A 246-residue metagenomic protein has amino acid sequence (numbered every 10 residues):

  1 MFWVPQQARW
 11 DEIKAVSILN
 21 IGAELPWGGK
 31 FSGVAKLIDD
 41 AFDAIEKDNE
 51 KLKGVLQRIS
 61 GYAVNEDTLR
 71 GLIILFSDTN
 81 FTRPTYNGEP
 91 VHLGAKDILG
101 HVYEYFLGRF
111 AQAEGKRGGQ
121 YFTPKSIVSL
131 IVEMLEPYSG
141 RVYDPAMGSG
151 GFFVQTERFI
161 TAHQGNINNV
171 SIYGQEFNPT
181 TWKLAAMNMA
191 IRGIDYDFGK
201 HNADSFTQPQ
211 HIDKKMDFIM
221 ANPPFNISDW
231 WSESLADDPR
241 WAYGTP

Functional and structural regions predicted by a protein language model:
M1-Y138, D197-Q210: Non-catalytic, mostly N-terminal accessory regions of nucleic-acid modification and defense proteins
V4, D11, G28, K183 (+2 more regions): Short linear interaction motif-like sites in intrinsically disordered regions of transcription factors
R117-A221, N226-W230, D237: Conserved S-adenosyl-L-methionine
P239-P246: Glycine-rich S-adenosyl-L-methionine
